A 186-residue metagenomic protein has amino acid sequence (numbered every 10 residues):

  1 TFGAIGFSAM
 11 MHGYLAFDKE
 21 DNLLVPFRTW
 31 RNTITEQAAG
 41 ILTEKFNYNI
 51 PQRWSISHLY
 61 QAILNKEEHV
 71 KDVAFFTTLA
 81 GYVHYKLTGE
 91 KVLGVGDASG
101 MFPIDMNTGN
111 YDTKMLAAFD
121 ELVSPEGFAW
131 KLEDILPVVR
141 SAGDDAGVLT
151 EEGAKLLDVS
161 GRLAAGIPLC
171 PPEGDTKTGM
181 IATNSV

Functional and structural regions predicted by a protein language model:
T1-V186: Glycine-rich phosphate-binding/catalytic subdomain of phosphoryl-transfer and nucleotide/sugar-phosphate-processing
